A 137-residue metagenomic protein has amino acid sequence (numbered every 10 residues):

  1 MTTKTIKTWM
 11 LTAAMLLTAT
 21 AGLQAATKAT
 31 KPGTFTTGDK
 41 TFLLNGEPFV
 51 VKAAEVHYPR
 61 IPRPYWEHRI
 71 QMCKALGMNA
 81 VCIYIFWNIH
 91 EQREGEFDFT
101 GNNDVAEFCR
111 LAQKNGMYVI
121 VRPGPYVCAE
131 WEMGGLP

Functional and structural regions predicted by a protein language model:
M1-I6: N-terminal secretory signal peptides that target proteins for export/translocation
W9, A25-A80, R110, G116-Y118: N-terminal carbohydrate-binding accessory modules
M10-A21: Bacterial N-terminal signal peptides
A13, T34-F35, T100: Generic detector of short alpha-helix boundary/capping microenvironments and adjacent low-complexity segments
A21-Q24, T100: Short, charged N-terminal helix-start/capping segments
W66-P137: Aromatic-lined substrate-binding rim segments of carbohydrate-active enzymes
